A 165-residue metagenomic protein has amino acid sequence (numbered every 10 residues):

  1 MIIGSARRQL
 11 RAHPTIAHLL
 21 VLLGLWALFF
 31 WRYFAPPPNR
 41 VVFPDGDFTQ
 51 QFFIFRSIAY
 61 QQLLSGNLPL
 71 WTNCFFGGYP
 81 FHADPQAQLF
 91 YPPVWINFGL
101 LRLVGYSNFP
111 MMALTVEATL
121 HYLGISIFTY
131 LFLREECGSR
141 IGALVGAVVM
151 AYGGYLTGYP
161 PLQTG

Functional and structural regions predicted by a protein language model:
M1, A17-L19, F52-F53, G124 (+1 more regions): Short hydrophobic/aromatic segments of transmembrane alpha-helices and their interfaces
M1-R32: Start-transfer (signal-anchor) and selected internal transmembrane alpha helices of multi-pass inner/ER membrane
H13-V21, A113, E117, I141-G146: Alpha-helical transmembrane segments of integral membrane proteins
W26-S126, V148-G165: Membrane-interface coil-to-helix junctions
Y130-A151: Transmembrane-helix signature of polytopic, membrane-embedded enzymes that assemble or transfer cell-envelope glycans
